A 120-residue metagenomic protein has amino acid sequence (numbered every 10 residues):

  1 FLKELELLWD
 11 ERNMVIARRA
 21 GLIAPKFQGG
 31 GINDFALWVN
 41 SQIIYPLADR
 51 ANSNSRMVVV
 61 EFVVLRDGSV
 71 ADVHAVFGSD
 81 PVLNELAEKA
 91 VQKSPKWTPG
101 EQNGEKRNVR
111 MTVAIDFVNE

Functional and structural regions predicted by a protein language model:
F1-E120: Charge-biased low-complexity segments
